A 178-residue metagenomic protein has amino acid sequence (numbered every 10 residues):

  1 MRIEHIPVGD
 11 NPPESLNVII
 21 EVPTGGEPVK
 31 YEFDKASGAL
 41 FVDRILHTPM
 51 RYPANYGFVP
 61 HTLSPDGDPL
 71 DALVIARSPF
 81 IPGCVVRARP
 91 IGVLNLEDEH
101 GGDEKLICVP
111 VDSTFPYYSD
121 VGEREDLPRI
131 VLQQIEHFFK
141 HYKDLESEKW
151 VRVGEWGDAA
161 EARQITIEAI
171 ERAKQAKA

Functional and structural regions predicted by a protein language model:
M1-A178: Hydrophobic N-terminal alpha-helices or hydrophobic patches in metabolic proteins across all domains of life
